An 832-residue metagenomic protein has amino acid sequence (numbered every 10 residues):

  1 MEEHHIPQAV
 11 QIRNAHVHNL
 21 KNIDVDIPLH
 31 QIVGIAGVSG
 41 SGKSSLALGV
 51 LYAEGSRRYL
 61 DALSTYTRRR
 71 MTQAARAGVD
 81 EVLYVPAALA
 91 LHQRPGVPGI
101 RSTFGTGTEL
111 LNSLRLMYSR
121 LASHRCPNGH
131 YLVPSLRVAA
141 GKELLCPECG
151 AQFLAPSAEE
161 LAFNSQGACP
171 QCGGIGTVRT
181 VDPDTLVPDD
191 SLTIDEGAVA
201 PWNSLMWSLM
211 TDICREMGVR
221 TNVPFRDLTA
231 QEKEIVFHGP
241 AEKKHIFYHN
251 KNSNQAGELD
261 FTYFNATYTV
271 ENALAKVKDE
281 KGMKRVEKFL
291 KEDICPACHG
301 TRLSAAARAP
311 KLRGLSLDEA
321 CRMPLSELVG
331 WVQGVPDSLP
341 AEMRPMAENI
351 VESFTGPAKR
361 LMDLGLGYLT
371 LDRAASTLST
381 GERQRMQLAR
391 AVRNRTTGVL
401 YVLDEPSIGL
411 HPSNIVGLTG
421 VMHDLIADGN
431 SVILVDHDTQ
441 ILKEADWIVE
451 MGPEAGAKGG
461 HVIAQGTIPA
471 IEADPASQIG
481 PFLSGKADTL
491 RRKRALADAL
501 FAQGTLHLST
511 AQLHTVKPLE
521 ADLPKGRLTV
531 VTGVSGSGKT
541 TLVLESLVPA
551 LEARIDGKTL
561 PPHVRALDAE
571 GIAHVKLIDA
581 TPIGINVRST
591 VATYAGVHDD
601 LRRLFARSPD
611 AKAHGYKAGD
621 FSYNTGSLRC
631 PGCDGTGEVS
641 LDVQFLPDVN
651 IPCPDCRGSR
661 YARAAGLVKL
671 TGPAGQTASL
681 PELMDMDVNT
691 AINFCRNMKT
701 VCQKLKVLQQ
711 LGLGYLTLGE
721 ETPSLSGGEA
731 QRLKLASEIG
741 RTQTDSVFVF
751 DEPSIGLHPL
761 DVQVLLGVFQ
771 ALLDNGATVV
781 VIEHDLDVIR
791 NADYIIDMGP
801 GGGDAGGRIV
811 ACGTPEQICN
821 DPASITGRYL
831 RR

Functional and structural regions predicted by a protein language model:
M1-R832: Conserved phosphate-binding elements of NTP-dependent enzyme cores
